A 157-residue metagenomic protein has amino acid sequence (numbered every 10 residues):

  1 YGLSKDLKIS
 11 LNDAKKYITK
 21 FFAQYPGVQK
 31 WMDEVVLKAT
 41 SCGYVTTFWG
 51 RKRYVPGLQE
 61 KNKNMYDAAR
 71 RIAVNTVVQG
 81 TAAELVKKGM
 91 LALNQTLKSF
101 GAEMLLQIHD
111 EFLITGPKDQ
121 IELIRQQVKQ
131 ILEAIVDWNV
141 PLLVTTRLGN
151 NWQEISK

Functional and structural regions predicted by a protein language model:
Y1-K157: Conserved catalytic core of nucleotide polymerization and phosphodiester-bond processing enzymes
